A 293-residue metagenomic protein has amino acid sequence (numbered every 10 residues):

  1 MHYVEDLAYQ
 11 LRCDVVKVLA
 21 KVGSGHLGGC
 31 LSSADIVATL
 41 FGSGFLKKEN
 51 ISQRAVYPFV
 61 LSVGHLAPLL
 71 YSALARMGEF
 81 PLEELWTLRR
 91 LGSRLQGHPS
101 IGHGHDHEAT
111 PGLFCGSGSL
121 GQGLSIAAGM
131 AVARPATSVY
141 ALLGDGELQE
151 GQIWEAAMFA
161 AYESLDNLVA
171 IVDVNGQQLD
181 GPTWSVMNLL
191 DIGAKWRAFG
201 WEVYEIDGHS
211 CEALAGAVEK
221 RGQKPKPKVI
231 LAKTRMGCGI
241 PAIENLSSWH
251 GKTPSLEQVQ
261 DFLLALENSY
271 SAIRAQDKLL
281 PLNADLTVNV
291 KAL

Functional and structural regions predicted by a protein language model:
M1-V4: Positively charged, low-complexity intrinsically disordered leader regions
L7-S24, D173-N175: N-terminal capping segment at the start of a domain
V15-V18, C30-Y162: Cofactor-binding active-site loop characterized by glycine-rich and histidine/acidic residues
G23-L31: Structural motif
D35, H65-L66, N175-G176, S210 (+1 more regions): Glycine-rich beta-alpha junction loops
Y71-A73, S100, Q152-W154, D180-W184 (+2 more regions): Short acidic, glycine/serine/threonine-rich loops at helix termini
G112-G222: Thiamine diphosphate
C211, A217-L293: Glycine/aspartate-rich loop-and-adjacent alpha/beta segment that forms the canonical ThDP
